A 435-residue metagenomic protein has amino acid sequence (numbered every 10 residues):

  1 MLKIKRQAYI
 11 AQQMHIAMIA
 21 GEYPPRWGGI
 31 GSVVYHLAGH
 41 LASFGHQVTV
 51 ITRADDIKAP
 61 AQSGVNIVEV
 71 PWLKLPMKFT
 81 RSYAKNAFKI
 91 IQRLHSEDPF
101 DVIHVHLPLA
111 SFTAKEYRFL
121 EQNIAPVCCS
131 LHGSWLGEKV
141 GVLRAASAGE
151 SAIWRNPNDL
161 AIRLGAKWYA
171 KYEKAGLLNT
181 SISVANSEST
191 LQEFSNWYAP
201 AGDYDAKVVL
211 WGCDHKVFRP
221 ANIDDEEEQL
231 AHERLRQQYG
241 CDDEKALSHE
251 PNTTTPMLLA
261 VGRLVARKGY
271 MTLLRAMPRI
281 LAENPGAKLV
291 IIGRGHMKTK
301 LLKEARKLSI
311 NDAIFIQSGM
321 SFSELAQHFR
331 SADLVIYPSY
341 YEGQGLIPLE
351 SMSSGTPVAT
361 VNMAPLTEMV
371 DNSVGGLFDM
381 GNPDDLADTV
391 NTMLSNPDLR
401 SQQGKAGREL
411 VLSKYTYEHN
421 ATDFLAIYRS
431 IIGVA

Functional and structural regions predicted by a protein language model:
S32, H36, P256-R279, H296-L302 (+1 more regions): A conserved mid-protein helix/loop that constitutes part of the nucleotide-sugar donor-binding site
W135, S151-S183: Membrane-proximal helix-turn-helix segments that form the acceptor-binding/catalytic region of lipid-linked
S189, G212: Carbohydrate-associated surface elements
L302-M320: Nucleotide-activated donor-binding/catalytic signature segment of Leloir-type glycosyltransferases, i.e., the conserved
G319-M320, Q327-A332: Short alpha-helical donor nucleotide-sugar binding micro-motif in glycosyltransferases
Y340: Aromatic "clamp/platform" in nucleotide-sugar-dependent glycosyltransferases that forms part of the donor/acceptor
P357-T360: Short hydrophobic beta-strand element within catalytic cores of glycosyltransferases and related nucleotide-activated
N372-D384, T392-D398: Conserved acidic donor-binding segment of nucleotide-sugar-dependent glycosyltransferases
